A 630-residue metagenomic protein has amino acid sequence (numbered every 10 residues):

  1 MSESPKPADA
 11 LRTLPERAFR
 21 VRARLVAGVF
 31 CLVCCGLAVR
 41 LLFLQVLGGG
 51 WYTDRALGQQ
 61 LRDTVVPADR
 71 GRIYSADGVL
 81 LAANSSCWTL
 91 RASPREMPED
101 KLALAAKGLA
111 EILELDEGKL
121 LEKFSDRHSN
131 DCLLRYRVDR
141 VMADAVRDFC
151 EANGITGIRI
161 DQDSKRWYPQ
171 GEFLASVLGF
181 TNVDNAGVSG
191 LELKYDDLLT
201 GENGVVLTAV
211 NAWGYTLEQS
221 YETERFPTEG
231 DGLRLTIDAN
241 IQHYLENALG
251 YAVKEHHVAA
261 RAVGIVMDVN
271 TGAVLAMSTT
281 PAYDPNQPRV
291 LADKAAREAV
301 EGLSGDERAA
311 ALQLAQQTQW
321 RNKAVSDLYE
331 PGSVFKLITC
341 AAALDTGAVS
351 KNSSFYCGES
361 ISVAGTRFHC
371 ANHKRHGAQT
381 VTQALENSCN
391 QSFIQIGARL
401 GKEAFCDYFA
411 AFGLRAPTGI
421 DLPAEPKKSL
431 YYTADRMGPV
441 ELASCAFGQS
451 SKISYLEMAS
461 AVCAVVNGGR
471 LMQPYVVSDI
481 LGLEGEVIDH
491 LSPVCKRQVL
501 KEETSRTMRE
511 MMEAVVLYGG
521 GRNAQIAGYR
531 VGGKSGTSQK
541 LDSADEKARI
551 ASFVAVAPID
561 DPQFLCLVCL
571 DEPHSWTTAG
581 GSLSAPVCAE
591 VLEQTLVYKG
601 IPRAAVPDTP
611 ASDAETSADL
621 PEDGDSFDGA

Functional and structural regions predicted by a protein language model:
M1-L303, Q319, L328, E403-G413 (+4 more regions): Periplasmic/cell-envelope proteins involved in peptidoglycan metabolism and beta-lactam response
S2-A10, A82, N211-E224, I237 (+5 more regions): Beta-lactam-recognizing serine transpeptidase/beta-lactamase-like catalytic domain environment
